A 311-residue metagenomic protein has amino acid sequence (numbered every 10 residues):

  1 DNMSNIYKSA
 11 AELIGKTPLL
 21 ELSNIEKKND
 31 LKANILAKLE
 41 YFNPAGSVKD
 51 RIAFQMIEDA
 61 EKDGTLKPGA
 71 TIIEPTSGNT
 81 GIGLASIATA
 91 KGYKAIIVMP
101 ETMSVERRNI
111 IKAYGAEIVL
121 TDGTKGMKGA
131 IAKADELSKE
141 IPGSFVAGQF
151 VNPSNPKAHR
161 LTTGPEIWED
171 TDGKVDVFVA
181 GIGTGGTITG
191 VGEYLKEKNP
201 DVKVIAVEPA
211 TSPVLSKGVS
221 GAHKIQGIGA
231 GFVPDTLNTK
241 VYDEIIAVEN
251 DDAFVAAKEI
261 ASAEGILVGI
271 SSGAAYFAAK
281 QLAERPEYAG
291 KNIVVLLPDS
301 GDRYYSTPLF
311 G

Functional and structural regions predicted by a protein language model:
N2-G311: PLP-dependent amino-acid enzyme catalytic core
